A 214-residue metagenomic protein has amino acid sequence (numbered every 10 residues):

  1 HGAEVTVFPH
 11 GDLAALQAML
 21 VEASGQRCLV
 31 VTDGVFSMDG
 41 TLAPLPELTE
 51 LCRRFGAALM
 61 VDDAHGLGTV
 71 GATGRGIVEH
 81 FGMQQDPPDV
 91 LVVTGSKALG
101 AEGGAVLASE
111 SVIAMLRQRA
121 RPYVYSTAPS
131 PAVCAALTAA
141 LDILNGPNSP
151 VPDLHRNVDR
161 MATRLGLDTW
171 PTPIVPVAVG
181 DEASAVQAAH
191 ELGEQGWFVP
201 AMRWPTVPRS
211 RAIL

Functional and structural regions predicted by a protein language model:
H1, P9, L13, V31-G34 (+5 more regions): Pyridoxal 5′-phosphate
V5-V61: Active-site phosphate-binding strand-loop segment of PLP-dependent enzymes
L13-A14, V35-D39, G66-T69, Y123-V124 (+2 more regions): Short, small-residue-enriched loops and turns at beta-alpha junctions that line or gate enzyme active sites
V21, F55-A58, H65, V70-P171: Active-site C-terminal subdomain of aminotransferase-like
V92, V124, F198-W204: A short linear hydrophobic-aromatic micro-motif
P152-G196, P205-T206, S210-L214: Conserved PLP-binding catalytic core of the aspartate aminotransferase-like
